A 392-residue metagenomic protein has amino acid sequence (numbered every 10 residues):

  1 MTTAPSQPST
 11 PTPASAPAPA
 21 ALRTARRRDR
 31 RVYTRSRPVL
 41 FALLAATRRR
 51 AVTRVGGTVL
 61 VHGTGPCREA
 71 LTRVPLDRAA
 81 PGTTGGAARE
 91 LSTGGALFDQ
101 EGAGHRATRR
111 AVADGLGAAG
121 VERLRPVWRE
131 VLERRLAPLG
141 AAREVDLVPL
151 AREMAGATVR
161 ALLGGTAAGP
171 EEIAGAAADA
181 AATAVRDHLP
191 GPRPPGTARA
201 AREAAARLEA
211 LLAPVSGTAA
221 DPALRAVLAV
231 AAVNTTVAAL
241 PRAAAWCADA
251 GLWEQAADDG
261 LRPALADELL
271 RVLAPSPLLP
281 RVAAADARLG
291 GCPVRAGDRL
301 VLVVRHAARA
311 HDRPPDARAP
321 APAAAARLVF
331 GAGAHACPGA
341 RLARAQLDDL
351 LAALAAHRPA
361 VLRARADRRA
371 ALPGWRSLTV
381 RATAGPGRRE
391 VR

Functional and structural regions predicted by a protein language model:
T2-R392: Cytochrome P450
